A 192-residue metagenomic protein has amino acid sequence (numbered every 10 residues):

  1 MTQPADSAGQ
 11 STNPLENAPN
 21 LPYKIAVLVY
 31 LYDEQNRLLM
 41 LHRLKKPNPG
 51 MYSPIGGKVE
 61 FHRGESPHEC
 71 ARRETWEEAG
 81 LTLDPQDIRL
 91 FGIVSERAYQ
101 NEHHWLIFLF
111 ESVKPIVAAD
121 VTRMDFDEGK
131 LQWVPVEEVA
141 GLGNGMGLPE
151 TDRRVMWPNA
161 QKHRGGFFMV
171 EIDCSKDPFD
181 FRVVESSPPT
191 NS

Functional and structural regions predicted by a protein language model:
M1-A5, S192: Eukaryotic N-terminal targeting leaders
A8-L39, V59-E60: Conserved N-terminal beta-strand and adjoining loop/helix that marks the start of the Nudix/MutT-like hydrolase domain
N13-N17, F91-Y99: Short, solvent-exposed loop/turn elements at beta->coil junctions and helix N-caps that rim active or binding pockets
I25-V27, N36, W105-F108, G129 (+1 more regions): Change "...and in nucleic-acid phosphodiester-cleaving endonucleases..." to "...and in nucleic-acid processing enzymes
P47-Y52, H103-H104: A conserved beta-turn-beta hairpin within the catalytic core of GNAT-like acetyltransferases that forms part
V59-Q86, V94-T151, V184-N191: Unchanged
V136, M146-F168: Non-DNA-binding regulatory cores of transcription-related proteins, predominantly C-terminal effector-binding
N159-S192: Charged phosphate-binding loop/patch that engages nucleotide di/tri-phosphates or the phosphate backbone of nucleic
